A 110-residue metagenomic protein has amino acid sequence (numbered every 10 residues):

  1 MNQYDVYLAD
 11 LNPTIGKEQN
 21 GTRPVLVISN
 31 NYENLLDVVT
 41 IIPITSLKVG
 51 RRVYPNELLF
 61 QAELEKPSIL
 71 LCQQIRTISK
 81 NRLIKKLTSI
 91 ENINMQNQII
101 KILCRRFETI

Functional and structural regions predicted by a protein language model:
K17-G21, V27-Q61: Compact nucleic-acid interaction/catalytic patches
G21-P24, T40-I42, V53-E57, Q73 (+2 more regions): Surface-exposed beta-strand edges and their flanking turn/coil or helix-capping segments
A62-I110: C-terminal terminal-subdomain/extension
